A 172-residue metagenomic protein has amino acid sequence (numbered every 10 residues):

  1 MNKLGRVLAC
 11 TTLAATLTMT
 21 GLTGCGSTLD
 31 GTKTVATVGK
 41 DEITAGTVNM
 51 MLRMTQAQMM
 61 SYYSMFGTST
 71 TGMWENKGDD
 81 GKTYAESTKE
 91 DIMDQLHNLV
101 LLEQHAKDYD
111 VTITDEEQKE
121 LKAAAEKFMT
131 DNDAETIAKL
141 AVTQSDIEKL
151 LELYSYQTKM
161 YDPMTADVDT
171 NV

Functional and structural regions predicted by a protein language model:
M1, C25-S27: Absolute protein N-terminus
M1-T11: Bacterial N-terminal signal peptides that target proteins for export
T20-G24: C-terminal motif of bacterial Sec signal peptides marking the signal peptidase cleavage site
S27-S145: N-terminal targeting/tethering segments
L96, V100-L101, S155-P163: Stable alpha-helical structural segments in soluble proteins, enriched in small hydrophobic residues
V142, D146-E148, T158-V172: Acidic/polar surface patches and capping/hinge elements
L150-Y154: Acidic, Ser/Thr/Gly/Pro-rich low-complexity segments that form flexible
